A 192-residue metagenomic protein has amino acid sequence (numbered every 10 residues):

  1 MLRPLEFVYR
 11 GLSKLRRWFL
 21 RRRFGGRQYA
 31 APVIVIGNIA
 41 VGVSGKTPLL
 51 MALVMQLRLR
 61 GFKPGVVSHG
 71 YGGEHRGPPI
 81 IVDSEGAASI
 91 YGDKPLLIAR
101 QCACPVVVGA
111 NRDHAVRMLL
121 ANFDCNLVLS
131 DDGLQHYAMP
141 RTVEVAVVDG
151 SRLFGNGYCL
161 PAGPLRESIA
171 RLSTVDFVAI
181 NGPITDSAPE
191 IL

Functional and structural regions predicted by a protein language model:
M1-G11: Charged, amphipathic alpha-helical linker segments immediately N-terminal to NTP-binding catalytic cores
F7, P48-Q56, L97, A115: Generic beta-strand or strand-like secondary-structure segments
R17-S84: Walker A (P-loop) phosphate-binding motif
G70-G73, G77-L192: Phosphate/Mg2+-binding loops and adjacent switch elements in nucleotide/diphosphate-handling enzyme cores
